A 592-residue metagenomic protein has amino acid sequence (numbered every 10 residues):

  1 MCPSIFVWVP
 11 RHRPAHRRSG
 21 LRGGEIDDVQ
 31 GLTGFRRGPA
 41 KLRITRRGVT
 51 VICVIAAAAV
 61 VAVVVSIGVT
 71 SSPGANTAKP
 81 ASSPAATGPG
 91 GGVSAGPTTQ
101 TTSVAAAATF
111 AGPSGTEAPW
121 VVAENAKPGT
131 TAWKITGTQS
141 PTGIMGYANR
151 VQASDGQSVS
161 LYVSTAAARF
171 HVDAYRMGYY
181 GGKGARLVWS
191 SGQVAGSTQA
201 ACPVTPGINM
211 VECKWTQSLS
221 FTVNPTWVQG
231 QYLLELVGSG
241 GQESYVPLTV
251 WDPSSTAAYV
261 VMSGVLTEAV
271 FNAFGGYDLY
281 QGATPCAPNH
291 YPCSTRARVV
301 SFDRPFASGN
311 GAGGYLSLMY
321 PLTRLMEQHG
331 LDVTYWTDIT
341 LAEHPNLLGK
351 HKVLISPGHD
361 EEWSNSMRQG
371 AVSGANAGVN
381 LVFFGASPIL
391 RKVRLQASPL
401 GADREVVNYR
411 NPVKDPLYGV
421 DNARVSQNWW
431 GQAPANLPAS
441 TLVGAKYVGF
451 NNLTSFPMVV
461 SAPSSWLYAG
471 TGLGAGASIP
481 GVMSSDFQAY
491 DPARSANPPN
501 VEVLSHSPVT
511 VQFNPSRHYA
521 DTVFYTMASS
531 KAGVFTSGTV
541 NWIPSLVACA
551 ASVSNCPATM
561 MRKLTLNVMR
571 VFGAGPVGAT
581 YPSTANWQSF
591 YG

Functional and structural regions predicted by a protein language model:
M1-R46: Terminal targeting segments of Actinobacterial cell-envelope proteins
R46-V69: Secretory targeting and sorting signals
A62-T99: C-terminal region of N-terminal signal peptides and the immediate post-cleavage residues of exported proteins
G115-G143: Proline/serine/threonine-rich low-complexity linkers at boundaries of modular beta-sandwich domains
M145-A168, A174-Y180, A185-P247: Ligand-binding face of N-terminal immunoglobulin V-set domains in extracellular IgSF glycoproteins
T165-F170, A174-G178, A185-Q193, G240-L347 (+2 more regions): Aromatic-Pro/Gly-enriched surface loop or interdomain linker that acts as a lid/target-recognition segment
Q199-C213, L219-T222, T226-V228, G311-A397 (+1 more regions): Helical hinge/lid and interdomain linker segments adjacent to catalytic or ligand-binding clefts that mediate domain
G401-A548, P557-L566, V571-F572, P576: Glycine-rich, aromatic-lined ligand/substrate-binding cores of catalytic and carbohydrate-binding domains
